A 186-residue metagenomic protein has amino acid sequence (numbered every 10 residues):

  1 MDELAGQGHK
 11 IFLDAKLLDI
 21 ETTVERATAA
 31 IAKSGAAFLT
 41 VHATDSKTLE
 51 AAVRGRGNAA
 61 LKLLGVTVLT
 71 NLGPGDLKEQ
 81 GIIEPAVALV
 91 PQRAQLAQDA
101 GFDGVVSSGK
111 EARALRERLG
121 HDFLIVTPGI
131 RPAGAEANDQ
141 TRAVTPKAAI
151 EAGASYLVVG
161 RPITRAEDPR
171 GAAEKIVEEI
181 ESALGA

Functional and structural regions predicted by a protein language model:
M1, V24, A137-D139: Short, glycine/acidic-enriched capping/hinge loops at junctions between secondary-structure elements
M1-I20, L157: Active-site cofactor/substrate anionic-group-binding motifs, chiefly glycine- and Lys/Arg-rich phosphate-binding loops
A5-G6, R113-G120, V144, E178-E181 (+1 more regions): N-terminal amphipathic alpha-helix/helix-capping segment at the start of soluble metabolic enzymes
K16, L39, A97, L115 (+3 more regions): Conserved, mostly hydrophobic/aromatic
D19, T23-G104, S108-R113, R118-D122 (+2 more regions): Conserved anion-binding
S34-S46, R131-P132, Q140-A172: Glycine-rich phosphate-binding active-site loops on the catalytic face of alpha/beta enzymes
L49-G55, I150, I163-A186: C-terminal helical cap(s) of enzyme catalytic domains, especially alpha/beta-barrels
